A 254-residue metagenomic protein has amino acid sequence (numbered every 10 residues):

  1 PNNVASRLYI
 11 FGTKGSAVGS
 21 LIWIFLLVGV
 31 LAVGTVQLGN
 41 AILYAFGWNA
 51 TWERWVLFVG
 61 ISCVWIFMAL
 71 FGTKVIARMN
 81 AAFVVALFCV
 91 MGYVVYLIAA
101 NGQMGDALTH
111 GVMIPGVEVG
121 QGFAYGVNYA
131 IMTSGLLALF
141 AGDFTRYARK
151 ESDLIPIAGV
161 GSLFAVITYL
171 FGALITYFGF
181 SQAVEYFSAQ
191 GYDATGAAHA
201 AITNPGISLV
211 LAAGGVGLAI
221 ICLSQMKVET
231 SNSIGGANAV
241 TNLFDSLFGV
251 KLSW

Functional and structural regions predicted by a protein language model:
P1-G19, I42-G47, T73, I157 (+2 more regions): Flexible loop linkers connecting adjacent transmembrane helices in multi-pass alpha-helical membrane transporters
V4-L8, V36-R54, T230-W254: Helix-loop-helix connectors at the membrane interface of multi-pass transporters/channels
A5-Y9, I66-F67, G126-A158, Y177-F178 (+1 more regions): Helix-loop junctions at the membrane interface of multi-pass solute transporters
K14-F25, F58, G116-V127, G206-S224: Select transmembrane alpha-helical segments in multipass membrane proteins
S20-W23, G47-F71, V85-V94, G122-A141 (+2 more regions): Transmembrane alpha-helical segments of multi-pass small-molecule transport proteins
Q37-W48, S62-F83, F140-K150, N242-D245: Membrane-water interface regions at transmembrane-helix termini and the short interhelical loops of multi-pass membrane
A69, A86-M113, G126, A130-T133 (+1 more regions): Hydrophobic alpha-helical segments and their helix-loop junctions in multi-pass secondary transporters
F171-T230, D245-S246: TM-loop-TM module centered on a large, flexible mid-protein loop between adjacent transmembrane helices in multi-pass
